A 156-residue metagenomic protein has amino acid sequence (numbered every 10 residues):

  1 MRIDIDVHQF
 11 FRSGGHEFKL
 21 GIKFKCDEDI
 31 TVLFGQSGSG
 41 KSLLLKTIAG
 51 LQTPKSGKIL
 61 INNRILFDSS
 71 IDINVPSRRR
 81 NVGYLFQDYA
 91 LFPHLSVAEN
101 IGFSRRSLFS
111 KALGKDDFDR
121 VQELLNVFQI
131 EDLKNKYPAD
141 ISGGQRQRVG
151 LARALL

Functional and structural regions predicted by a protein language model:
R12, L95, E99-D116, V127: ABC-type ATPase nucleotide-binding domains, specifically the catalytic core motifs of the NBD
G35-G40: Walker A (P-loop) phosphate-binding loop of ABC-type ATPase nucleotide-binding domains
A49: Helix-to-loop junction immediately C-terminal to a conserved catalytic motif
R64-S69, L113-L133: Conserved ABC ATPase "signature" region
L66-G83, S110, G114: ABC ATPase NBD coupling module
Y137-I141, Q145-Q147: Conserved ABC ATPase signature
R148-L156: ABC ATPase nucleotide-binding domain "signature" region
